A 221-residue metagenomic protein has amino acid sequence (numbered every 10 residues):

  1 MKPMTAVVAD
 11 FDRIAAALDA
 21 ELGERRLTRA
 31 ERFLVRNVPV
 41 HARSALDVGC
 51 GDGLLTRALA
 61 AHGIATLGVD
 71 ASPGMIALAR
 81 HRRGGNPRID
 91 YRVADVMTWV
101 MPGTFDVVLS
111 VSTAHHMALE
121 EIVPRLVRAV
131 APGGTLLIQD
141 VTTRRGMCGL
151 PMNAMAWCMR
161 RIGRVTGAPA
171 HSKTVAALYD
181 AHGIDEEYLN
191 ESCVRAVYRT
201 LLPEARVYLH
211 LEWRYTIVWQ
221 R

Functional and structural regions predicted by a protein language model:
M1-V40: Conserved class I S-adenosyl-L-methionine
L46, D52-T98: Class I SAM-dependent methyltransferase SAM/SAH-binding core
L109: A conserved beta-strand element that flanks and buttresses the S-adenosyl-L-methionine
T113: Hydrophobic adenine-recognition pocket in adenosine-nucleotide-binding enzymes
M117-L126: A short, conserved alpha-helix within the catalytic core of class I
G134-D140: Conserved beta-strand signature within the Rossmann-like core of class I S-adenosyl-L-methionine
V141-V197: C-terminal alpha-helical "lid/dimerization" subdomain adjacent to the S-adenosyl-L-methionine
A181-R221: Conserved Class I S-adenosyl-L-methionine
